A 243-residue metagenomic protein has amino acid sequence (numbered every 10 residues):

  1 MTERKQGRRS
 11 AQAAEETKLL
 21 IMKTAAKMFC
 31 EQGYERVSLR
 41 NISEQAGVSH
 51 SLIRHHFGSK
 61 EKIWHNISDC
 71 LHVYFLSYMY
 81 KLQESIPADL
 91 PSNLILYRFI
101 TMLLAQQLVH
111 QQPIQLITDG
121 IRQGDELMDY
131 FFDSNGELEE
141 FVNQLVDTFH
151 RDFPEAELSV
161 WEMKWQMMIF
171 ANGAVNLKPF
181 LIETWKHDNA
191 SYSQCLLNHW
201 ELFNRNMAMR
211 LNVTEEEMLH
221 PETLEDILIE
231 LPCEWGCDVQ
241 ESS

Functional and structural regions predicted by a protein language model:
T2, D147-R151, F170-S243: C-terminal peripheral helix-coil segments that are non-catalytic and often amphipathic
E3-R8: Arg/Lys-rich, glycine/proline-spaced intrinsically disordered segments in nuclear chromatin/transcription regulators
T17-A26, I42, I67-Y78: Generic hydrophobic, amphipathic alpha-helix propensity
L20, M28-K62, N66: Helix-turn-helix
N66, Y80-P113, D152-E155, V160-K164: Hydrophobic alpha-helical connector segments
L76-Y80, D125-R151, E162, Q194-E201: Amphipathic alpha-helical packing segments from all-alpha helical-bundle domains
I100-L103, L116-I121, M167, A171: Short alpha-helical scaffolding segments that buttress acidic/His motifs in well-ordered protein cores
Q107-D129, L177-E183: Amphipathic alpha-helical segments used for helix-helix packing
